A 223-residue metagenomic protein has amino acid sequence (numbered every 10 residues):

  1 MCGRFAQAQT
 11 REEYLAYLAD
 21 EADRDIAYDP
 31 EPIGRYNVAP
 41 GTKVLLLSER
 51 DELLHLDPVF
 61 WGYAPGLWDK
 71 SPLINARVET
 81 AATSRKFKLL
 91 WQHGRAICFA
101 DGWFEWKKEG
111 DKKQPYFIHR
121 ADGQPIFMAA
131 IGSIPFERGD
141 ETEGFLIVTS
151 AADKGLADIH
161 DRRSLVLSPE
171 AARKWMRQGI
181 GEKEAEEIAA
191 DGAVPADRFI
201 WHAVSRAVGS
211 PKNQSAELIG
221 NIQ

Functional and structural regions predicted by a protein language model:
M1-Q223: Short linear sequence motif anchored by a di-proline
